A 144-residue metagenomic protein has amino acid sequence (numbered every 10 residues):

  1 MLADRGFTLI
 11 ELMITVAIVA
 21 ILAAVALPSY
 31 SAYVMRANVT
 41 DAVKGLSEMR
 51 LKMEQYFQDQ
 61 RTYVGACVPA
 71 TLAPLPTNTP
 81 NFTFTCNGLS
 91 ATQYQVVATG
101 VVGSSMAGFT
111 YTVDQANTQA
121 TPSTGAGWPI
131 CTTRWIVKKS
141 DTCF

Functional and structural regions predicted by a protein language model:
M1-Y33: N-terminal single-pass transmembrane signal-anchor helix
D4, R36-T40, K44, L89 (+1 more regions): Residues at secondary-structure transition points
A17-A20, V43, R50: Hydrophobic beta-strand core positions in alpha/beta domains
P28-S31, T40, Y63-V64, A120: Nucleotide phosphate-binding site architecture
R36-T40, S47, L51-P69: Alpha-helix exit/C-cap motif
Q58-F144: Periplasmic/extracellular, small/polar-rich flexible segments of pilin-like filament-forming proteins
